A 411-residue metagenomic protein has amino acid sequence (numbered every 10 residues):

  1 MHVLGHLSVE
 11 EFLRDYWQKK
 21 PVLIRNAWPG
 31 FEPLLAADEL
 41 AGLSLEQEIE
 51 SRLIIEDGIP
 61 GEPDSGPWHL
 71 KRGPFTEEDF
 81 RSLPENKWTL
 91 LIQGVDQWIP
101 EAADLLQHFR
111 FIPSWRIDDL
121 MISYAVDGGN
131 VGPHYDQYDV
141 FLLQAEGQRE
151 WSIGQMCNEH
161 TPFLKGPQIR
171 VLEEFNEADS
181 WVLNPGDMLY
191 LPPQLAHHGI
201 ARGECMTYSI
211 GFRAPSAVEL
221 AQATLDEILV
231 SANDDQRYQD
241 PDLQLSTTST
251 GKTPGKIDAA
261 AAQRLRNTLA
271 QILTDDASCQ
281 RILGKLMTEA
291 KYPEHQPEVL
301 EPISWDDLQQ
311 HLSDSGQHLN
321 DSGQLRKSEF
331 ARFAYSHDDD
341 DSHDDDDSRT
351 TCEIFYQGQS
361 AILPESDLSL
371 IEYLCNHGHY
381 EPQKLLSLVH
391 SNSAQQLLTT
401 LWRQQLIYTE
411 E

Functional and structural regions predicted by a protein language model:
M1-Y16, P29-D187, L195, I200-D242 (+1 more regions): Active-site region of the double-stranded beta-helix
L4, K19, I362-E411: Long, charge-rich, low-complexity alpha-helical segments
P21, A201-E204, D234-S249, A262-Q263 (+2 more regions): Short acidic (Asp/Glu) and glycine-rich catalytic loops that position anionic groups and cofactors
I55-D57, I282-G284, L385-L386: Short coil/turn segments at secondary-structure boundaries
D226-Y292: Long, charge-rich alpha-helical interaction segments
D275-C375, T399, E411: Acidic, low-complexity/disordered tracts enriched in E/D and polar residues
